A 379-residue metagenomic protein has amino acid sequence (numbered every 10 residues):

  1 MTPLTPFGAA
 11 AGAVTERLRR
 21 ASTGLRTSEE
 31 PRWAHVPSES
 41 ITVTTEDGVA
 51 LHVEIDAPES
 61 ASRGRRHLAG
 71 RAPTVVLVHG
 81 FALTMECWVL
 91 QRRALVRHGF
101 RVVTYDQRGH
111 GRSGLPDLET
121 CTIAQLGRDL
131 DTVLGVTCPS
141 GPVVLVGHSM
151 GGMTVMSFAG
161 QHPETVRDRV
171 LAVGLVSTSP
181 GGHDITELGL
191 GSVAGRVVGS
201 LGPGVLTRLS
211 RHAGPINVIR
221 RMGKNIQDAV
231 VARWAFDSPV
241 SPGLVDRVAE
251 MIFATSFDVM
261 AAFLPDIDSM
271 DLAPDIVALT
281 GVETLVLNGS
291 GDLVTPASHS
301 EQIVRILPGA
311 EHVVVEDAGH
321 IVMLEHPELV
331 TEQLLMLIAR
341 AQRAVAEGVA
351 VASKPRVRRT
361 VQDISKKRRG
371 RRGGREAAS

Functional and structural regions predicted by a protein language model:
M1-T44, A57: An N-terminal hydrophobic leader/cap segment in hydrolases
V49-L115, V133-V136, S140, M153: Conserved HGGG/HGGXW glycine-rich cap/lid loop of the alpha/beta-hydrolase fold
S60-A61, Q107-V166, P180, T186 (+1 more regions): Active-site loop/oxyanion-hole signature of alpha/beta-hydrolase fold enzymes
V76-G80, H148, N288: The conserved beta1-alpha1 loop
E164-P215: Flexible "cap/lid" loop of the alpha/beta hydrolase fold
L209-A278: Conserved alpha/beta-hydrolase catalytic His-Asp/Glu region
F257-R305, V314: Conserved serine/cysteine hydrolase catalytic core
E301, R305-S379: Catalytic active-site module of serine/aspartate enzymes centered on a nucleophile-bearing elbow/loop
